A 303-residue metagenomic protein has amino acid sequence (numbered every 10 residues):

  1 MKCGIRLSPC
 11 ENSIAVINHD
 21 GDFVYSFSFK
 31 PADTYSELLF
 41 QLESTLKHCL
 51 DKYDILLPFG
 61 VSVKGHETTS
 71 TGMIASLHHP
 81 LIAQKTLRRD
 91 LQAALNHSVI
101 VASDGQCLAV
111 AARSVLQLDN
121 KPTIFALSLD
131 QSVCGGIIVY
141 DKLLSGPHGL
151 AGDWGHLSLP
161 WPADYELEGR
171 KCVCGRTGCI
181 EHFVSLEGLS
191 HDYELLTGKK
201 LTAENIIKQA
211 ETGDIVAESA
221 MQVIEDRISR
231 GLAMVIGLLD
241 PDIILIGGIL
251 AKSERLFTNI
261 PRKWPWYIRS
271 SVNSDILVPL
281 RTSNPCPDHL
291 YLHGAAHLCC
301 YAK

Functional and structural regions predicted by a protein language model:
M1-P58, T69-T71, R89-H97, S114-K121 (+3 more regions): ATP-binding/phosphotransfer module of carbohydrate and carboxylate kinases, centering on a glycine-rich
F23, I74, L143-L144: Hydrophobic "anchor" residues
S26-S28, L77, G146: Residue-level detector of high-confidence beta-strand sites
V63, L129-Q131, L186, G248-I249: Short secondary-structure boundary segments
G72-A83: A charged helix-plus-loop insertion that forms the helical arch/lid used to bind and gate nucleic-acid substrates
V99-A126: Conserved phosphate-binding catalytic cores of ATP/NTP-utilizing and phosphoryl-transfer enzymes
D104, D130, A295: Active-site glycine-centered loops adjacent to acidic/histidine catalytic or metal-binding residues that shape
N120-F183: Glycine-rich phosphate-binding loop of actin/hexokinase-like ATP-binding domains
